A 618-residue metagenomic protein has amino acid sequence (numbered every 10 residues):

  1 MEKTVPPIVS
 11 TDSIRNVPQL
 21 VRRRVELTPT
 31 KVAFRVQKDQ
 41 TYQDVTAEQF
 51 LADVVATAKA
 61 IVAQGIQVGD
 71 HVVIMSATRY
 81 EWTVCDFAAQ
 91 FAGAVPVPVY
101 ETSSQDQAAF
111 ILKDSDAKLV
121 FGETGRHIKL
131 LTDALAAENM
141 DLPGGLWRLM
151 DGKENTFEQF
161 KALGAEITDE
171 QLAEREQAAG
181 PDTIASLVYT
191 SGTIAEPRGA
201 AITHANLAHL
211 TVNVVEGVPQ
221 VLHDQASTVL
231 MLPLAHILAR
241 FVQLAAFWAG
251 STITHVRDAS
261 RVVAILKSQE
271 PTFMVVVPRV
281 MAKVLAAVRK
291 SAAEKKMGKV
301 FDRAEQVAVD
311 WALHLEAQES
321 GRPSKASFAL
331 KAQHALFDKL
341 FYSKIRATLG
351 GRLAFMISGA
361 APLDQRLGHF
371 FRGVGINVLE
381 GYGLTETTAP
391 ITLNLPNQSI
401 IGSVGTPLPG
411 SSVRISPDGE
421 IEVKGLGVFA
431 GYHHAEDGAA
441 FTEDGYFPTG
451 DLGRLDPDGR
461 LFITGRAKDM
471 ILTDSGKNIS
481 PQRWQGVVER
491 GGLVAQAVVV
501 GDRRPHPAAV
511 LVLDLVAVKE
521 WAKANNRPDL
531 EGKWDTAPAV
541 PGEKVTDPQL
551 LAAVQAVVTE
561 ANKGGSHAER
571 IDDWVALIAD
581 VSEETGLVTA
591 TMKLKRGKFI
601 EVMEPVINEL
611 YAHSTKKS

Functional and structural regions predicted by a protein language model:
P29-V32, A165-Y189, E196, V221-S227: Conserved pre-ATP/AMP-binding loop-to-beta segment of ANL
A33-F87, S104-A109, Q159-G164, I202-A205: Conserved AMP-binding/adenylate-forming core of the ANL superfamily
D44-E48, A185-T211: Conserved AMP-binding A3 loop
L51-A56, P181, A200-V221, S343: Conserved structural elements of the adenylate-forming
A63-Q64, F91-L163: Structural core segment of the AMP-binding/adenylate-forming
D70, D86, S103-A134, L210-V229 (+2 more regions): Conserved ATP-dependent adenylate/AMP-binding module captured primarily in the ANL superfamily
A208-S227, L234-Y342: Conserved AMP-binding/adenylation subdomain of ANL enzymes
P407-T473, R490: Conserved ATP-binding/catalytic segment of the ANL
